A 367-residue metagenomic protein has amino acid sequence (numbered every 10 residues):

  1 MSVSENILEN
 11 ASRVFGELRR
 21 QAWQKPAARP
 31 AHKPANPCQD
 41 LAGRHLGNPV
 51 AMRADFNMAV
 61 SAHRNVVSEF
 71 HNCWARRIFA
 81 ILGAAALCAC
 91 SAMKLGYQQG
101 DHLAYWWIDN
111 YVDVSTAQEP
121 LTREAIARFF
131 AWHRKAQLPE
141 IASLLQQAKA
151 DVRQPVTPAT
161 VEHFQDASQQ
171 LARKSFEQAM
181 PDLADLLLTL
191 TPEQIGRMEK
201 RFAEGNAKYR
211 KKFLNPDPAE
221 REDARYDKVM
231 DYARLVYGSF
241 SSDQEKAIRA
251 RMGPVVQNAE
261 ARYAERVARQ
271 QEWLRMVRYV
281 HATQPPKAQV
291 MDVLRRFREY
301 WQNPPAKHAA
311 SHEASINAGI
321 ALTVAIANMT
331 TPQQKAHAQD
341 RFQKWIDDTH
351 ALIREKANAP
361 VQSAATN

Functional and structural regions predicted by a protein language model:
S12-F15, P34-Q39, G43, A51-R53 (+1 more regions): N-terminal amphipathic/hydrophobic targeting modules at extreme N-termini, encompassing cleavable Sec/SRP-type signal
V60-F79: Bacterial N-terminal signal peptides that target proteins for export
C88-A89: C-terminal motif of bacterial Sec signal peptides marking the signal peptidase cleavage site
M93-E193, R197, R201, F342-W345: N-terminal Sec/ER secretory leader and immediately downstream segment of secreted/extracellular precursors
Y97, V112-P120, A172-P181, T191 (+4 more regions): Short, low-complexity cationic-aromatic patches
Y105-W106, R266, Q270-N367: A cross-kingdom marker for long, charged
P181-P305: Extended amphipathic alpha-helical interaction segments
